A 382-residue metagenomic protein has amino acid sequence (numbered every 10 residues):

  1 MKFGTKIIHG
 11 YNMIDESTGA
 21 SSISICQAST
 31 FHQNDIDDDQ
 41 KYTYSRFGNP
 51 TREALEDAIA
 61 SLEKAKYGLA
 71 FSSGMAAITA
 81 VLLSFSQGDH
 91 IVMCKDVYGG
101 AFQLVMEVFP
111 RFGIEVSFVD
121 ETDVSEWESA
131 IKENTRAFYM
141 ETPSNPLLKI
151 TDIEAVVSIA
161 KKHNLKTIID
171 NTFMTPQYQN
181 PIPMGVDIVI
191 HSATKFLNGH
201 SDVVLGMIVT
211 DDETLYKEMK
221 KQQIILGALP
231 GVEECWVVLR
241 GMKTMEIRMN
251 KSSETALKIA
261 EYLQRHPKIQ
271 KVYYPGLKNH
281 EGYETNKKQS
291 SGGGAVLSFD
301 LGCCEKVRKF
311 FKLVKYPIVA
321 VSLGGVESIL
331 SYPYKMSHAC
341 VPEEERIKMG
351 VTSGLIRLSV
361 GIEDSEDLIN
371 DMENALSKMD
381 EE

Functional and structural regions predicted by a protein language model:
M1-Y42: N-terminal glycine-rich, Lys/His-bearing helix-loop that initiates the first secondary-structure elements of many
I25-C26, N34-A54, A58-S61, I329-G354: Glycine-rich phosphate/pyrophosphate-binding loop and adjacent beta-alpha nucleotide/cofactor-binding cores
T30-T79, S84, G100-E107: Conserved N-terminal alpha-helix of the aminotransferase class I/II PLP-enzyme fold
Y67-K268, Y273, E284: Conserved PLP-enzyme active-site core in the AAT-like
E115-S117, S129, E133-R136, R248 (+3 more regions): PLP-dependent enzyme catalytic core of the Aspartate aminotransferase-like
L226-G227, V314-G324, A375-E382: A common structural junction motif
V238-I247, G294-G302, R357-G361: Short, well-ordered beta-strand elements within core beta-sheets of diverse protein domains
L257-G324, V341-I347: Conserved small-domain helix->loop->beta segment predominantly found in fold-type I
